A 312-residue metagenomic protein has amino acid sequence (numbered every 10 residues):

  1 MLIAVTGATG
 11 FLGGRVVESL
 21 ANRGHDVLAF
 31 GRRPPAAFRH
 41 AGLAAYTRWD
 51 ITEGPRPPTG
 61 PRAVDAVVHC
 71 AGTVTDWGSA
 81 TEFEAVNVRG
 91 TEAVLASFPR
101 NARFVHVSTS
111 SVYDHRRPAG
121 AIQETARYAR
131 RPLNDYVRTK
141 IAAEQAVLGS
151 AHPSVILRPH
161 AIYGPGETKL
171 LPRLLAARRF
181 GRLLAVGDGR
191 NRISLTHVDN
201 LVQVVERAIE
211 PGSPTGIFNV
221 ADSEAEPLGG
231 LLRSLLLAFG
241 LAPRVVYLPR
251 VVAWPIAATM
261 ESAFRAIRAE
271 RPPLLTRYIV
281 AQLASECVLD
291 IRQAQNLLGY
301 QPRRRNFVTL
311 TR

Functional and structural regions predicted by a protein language model:
I3-R23: N-terminal Rossmann NAD(P)H-binding glycine-rich loop of SDR-like oxidoreductase domains
T6, G164, V186-N191, F218-E226 (+3 more regions): Glycine-rich Rossmann NAD(P)(H)-binding loop
T47-E92, S97, Y113-H115: NAD(P)H-binding glycine-rich loop region in Rossmannoid oxidoreductase-like domains and their noncatalytic homologs
E92-D135: Conserved Rossmann-fold NAD(P)-dependent oxidoreductase catalytic core, especially the SDR/UDP-sugar
R131-V155: Active-site Tyr-X1-5-Lys
R138, T168-R173, G187-I209, T215-N219: Substrate-positioning beta->alpha
V155-R173: Flexible, glycine-rich beta-alpha linker
R207-P273, I291, L297, T311-R312: Mid/C-terminal beta-alpha module of Rossmann-like enzyme folds, strongest in SDR-family dehydrogenases/epimerases
